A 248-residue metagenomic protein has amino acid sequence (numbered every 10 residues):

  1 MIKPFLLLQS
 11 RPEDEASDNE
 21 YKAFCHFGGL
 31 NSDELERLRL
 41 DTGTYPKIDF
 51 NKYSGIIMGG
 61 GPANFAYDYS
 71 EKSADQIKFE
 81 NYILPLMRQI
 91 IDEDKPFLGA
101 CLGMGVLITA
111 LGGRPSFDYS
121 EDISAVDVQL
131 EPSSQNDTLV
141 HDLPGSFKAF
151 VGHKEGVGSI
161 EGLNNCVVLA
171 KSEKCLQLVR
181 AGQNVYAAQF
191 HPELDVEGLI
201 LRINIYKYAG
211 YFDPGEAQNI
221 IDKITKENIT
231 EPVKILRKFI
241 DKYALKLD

Functional and structural regions predicted by a protein language model:
M1-L7: Extreme N-terminal starter segment of soluble prokaryotic enzymes
I2, A23-D33: A short, Lys/Arg-enriched amphipathic alpha-helix followed by its capping loop at the start of a domain
L7, I48, E131-D248: Amide-donor transfer/coupling interface in amidating biosynthetic enzymes
S10, L40, L102: Cofactor-binding loop segments of dinucleotide-utilizing enzymes, especially the Rossmann-like FAD- and NAD(P)+-binding
P12-N19: Glycine- and acidic-residue-enriched helix-capping/strand-helix junction motifs
D33-L98: Flexible gly/pro-rich beta->alpha loop and the following alpha-helix that scaffold active-site loops
P96-L107: Glycine-rich beta-to-alpha active-site loop
G105-V106, A110-F150: Ligand/cofactor pocket segment of small-molecule handling proteins
